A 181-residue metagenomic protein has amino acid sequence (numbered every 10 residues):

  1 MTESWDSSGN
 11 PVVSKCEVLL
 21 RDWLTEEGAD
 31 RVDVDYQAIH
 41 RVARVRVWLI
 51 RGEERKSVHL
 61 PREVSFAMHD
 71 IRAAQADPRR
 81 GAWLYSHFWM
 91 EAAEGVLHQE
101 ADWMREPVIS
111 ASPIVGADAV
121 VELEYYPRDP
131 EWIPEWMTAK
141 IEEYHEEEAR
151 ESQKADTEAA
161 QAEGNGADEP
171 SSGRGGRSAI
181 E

Functional and structural regions predicted by a protein language model:
M1-E54: N-terminal "first-domain core" detector
S4-P11, K15, H59-F66, E124 (+2 more regions): Alpha-helix boundary/N-cap detector
D22-E26, A74, E147: Surface-exposed polar/charged interaction patches
E26-I39, A76-A93: Short glycine-rich, low-complexity/disordered patches
Y36-F66, M90, H98-I114: Extended intrinsically disordered, low-complexity coil regions enriched in Ser, Thr, Gly, Ala and often Pro
H59-R80, S86: Short, solvent-exposed interaction modules
V96-E181: Acidic, proline/glycine-rich low-complexity IDRs
